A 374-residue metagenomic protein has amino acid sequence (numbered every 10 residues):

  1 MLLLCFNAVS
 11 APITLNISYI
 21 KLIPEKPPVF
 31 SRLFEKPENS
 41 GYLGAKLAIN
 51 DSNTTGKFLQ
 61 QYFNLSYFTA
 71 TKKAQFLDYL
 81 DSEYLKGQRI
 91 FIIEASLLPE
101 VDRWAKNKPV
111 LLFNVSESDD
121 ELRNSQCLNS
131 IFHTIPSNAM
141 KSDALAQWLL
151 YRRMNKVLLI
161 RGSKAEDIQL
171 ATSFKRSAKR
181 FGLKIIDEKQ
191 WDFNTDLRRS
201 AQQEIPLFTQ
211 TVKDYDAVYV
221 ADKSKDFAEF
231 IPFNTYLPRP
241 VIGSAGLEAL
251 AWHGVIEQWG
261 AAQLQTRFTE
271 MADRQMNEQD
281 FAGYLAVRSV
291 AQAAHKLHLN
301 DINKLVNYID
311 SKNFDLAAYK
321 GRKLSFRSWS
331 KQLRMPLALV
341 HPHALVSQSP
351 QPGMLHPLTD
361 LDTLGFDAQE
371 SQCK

Functional and structural regions predicted by a protein language model:
M1-L2: Sec-dependent signal peptide recognition, specifically the positively charged N-region followed immediately by
C5-A8: N-terminal signal peptide c-region/cleavage motif recognized by signal peptidases
S10-K374: Extracytosolic ligand-binding ectodomains
